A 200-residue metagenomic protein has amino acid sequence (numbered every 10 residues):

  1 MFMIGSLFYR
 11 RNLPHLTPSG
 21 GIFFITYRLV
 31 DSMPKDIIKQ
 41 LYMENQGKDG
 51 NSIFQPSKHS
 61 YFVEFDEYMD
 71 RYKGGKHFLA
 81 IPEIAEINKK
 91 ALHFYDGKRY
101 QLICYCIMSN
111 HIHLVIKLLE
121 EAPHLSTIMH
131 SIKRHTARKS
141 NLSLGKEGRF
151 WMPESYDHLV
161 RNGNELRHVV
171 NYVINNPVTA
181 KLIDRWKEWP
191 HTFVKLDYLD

Functional and structural regions predicted by a protein language model:
M1-D200: Short catalytic/metal-binding and nucleic-acid-binding patches
